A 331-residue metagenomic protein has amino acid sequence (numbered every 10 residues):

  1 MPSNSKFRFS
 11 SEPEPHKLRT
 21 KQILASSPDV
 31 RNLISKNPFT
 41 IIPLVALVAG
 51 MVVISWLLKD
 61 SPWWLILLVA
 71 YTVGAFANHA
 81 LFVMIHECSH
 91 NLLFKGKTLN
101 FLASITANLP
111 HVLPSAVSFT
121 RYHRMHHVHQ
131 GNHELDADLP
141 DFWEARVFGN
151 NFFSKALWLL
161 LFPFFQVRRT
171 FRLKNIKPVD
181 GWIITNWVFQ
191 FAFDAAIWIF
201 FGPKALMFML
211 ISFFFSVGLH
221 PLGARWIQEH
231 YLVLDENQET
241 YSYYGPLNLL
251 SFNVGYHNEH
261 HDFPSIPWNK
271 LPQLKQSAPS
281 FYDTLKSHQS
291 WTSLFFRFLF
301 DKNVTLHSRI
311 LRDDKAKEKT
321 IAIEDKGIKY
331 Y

Functional and structural regions predicted by a protein language model:
M1-G74, M84, L109-M209, N269-K270 (+1 more regions): Non-catalytic, topology-defining segments of multipass membrane proteins
W56, F94-K95, L135, Q238 (+2 more regions): Short, function-defining helix-loop hinge/capping sites that tune catalysis or transport
V73-I85, S115-V117, P163-V167, M209-E236 (+1 more regions): Transmembrane alpha-helical segments that form the membrane-embedded catalytic/substrate-channel core of multi-pass
L81-H90, F119-G131, R225-L234, L250-I266 (+1 more regions): Histidine-centered catalytic micro-motifs
M84-A103, L135, L139-P140: Aspartate-rich (DDxxD/NDxxD/DxxxD) Mg2+/diphosphate-binding motifs and their adjoining helix-loop segments
K95-L102, S118, F215, K270: Short acidic-hydrophobic sequence patches enriched in Asp/Glu that either
F101-L109, Q238-S251: Membrane-cytosol interface motif
